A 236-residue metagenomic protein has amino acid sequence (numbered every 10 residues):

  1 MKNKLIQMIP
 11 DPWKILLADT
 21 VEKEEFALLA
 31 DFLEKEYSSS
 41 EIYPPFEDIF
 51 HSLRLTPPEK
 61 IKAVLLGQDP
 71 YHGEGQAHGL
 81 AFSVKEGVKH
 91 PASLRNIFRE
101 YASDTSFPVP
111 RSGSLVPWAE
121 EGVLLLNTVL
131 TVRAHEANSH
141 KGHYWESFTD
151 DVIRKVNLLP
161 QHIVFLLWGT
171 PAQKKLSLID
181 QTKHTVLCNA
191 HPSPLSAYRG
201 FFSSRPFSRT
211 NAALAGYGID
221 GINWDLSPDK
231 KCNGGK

Functional and structural regions predicted by a protein language model:
K4-L17: Generic N-terminal amphipathic, Lys/Arg-enriched alpha-helix
D19-I163, L167, P171-K174, I179-D180 (+4 more regions): A polyanion-binding, active-site-adjacent surface
F201: C-terminal substrate-binding/active-site "lid" region of AdoMet-derived donor-dependent transferases
G216-K236: Charged phosphate-binding loop/patch that engages nucleotide di/tri-phosphates or the phosphate backbone of nucleic
